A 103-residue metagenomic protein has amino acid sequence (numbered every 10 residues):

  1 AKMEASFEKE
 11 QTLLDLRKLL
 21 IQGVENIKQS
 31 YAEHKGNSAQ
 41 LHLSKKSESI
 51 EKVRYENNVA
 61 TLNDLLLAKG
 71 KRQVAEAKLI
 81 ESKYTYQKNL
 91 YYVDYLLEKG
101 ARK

Functional and structural regions predicted by a protein language model:
A1-K78, T85-L96: Amphipathic alpha-helical coiled-coil segments
Y95-K103: Terminal intrinsically disordered/low-complexity segments used for targeting and assembly
